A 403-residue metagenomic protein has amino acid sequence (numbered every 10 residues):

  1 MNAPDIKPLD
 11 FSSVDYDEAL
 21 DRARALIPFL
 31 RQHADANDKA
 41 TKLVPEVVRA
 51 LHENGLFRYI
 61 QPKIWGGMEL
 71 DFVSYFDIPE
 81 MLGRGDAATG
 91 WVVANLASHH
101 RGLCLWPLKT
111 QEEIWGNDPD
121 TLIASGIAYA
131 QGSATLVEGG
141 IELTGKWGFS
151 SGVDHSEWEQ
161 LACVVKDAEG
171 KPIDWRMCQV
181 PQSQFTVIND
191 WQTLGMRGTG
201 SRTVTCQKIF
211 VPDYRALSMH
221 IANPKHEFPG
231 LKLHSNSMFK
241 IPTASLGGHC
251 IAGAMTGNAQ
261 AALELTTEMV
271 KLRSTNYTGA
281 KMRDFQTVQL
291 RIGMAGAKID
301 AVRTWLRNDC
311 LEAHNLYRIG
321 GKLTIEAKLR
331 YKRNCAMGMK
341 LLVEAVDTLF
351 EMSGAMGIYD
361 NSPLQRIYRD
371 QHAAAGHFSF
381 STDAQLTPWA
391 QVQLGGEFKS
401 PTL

Functional and structural regions predicted by a protein language model:
M1-D21, A25, T402-L403: Basic/polar N-terminal segments that are highly enriched at the extreme N-terminus, encompassing both cleavable
R24, G257, G293-D300, K332 (+3 more regions): Generic structural signal for well-ordered, non-transmembrane alpha-helical segments in soluble/cytosolic regions
R31, D35-D38, A301-M337, F350-I358: C-terminal helix-coil-helix/basic helical segment that borders enzyme active sites and/or dimer interfaces and provides
L43-E53, F57-E157, K171-I173: Glycine-rich flavin
K146-F185, N189-D190: DPxDG-like acidic metal-binding loop motif
L194-G195, S201-I299: Glycine-rich beta->alpha junctions and the first turn(s) of the following alpha-helix
E344-E351, T382-L386: Short segments within alpha-helical structural elements
A355-L403: Glycine-rich phosphate/cofactor-binding loops in nucleotide/flavin-utilizing enzymes
